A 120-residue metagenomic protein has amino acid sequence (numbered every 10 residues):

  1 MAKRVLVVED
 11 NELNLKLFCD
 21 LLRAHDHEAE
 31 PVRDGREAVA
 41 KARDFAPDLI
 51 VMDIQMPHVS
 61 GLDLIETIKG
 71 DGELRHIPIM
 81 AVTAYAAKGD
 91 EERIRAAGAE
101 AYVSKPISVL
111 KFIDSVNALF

Functional and structural regions predicted by a protein language model:
E9: Conserved acidic carboxylate
K16-A24: Charged docking surfaces used in two-component/phosphorelay signaling
D26-R33, K41, V103: Short hydrophobic/Thr-rich beta-strand motif most characteristic of the beta2 strand and flanking loop of CheY-like
F45-V51: Active-site beta3 strand of CheY-like receiver
P57, E66, R75, A87: The feature encodes the CheY-like receiver
I107-V116: C-terminal output helix
